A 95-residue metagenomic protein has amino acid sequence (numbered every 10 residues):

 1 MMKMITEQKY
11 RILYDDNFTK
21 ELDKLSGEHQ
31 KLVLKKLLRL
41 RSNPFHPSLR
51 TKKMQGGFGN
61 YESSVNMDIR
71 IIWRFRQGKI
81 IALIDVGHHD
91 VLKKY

Functional and structural regions predicted by a protein language model:
M1-I12, D16, K20, K31 (+2 more regions): Enriched for short, Lys/Arg-rich terminal
L13-H46: N-terminal first-folded block
L38-S64: A short, surface-exposed loop/turn module that caps and links secondary-structure elements
